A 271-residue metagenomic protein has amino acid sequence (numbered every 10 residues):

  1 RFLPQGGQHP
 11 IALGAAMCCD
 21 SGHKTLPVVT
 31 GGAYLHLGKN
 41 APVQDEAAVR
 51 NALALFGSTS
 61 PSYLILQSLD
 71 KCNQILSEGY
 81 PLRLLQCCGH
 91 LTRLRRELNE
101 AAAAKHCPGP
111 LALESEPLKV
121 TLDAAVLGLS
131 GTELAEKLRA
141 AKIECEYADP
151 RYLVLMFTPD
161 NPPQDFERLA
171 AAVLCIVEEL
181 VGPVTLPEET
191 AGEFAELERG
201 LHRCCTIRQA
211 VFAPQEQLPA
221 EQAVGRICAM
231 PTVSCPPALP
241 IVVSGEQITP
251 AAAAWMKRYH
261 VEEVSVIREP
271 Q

Functional and structural regions predicted by a protein language model:
R1-P108: Conserved PLP-enzyme active-site core in the AAT-like
G6, T30, S60, P236-P237 (+3 more regions): Solvent-exposed, flexible loop/coil residues
L13-A15, T30-G31, A141-K142, P237 (+1 more regions): Short coil/turn connectors at secondary-structure junctions
C18-S21, V28, Y147, P250 (+1 more regions): General beta-strand structural signal in soluble alpha/beta enzymes
K24-T25, N40-P42, P61, K71-C72 (+5 more regions): Short, glycine-/Ser/Thr-/acidic-enriched flexible segments
N99, A103-A251, W255-Y259: Conserved C-terminal alpha-helix-loop-beta "cap" of PLP-dependent enzymes that closes/shapes the active-site mouth
K257, E263, R268-Q271: Terminal helix/beta-alpha structural elements that buttress the NAD(P)+-binding lobe
